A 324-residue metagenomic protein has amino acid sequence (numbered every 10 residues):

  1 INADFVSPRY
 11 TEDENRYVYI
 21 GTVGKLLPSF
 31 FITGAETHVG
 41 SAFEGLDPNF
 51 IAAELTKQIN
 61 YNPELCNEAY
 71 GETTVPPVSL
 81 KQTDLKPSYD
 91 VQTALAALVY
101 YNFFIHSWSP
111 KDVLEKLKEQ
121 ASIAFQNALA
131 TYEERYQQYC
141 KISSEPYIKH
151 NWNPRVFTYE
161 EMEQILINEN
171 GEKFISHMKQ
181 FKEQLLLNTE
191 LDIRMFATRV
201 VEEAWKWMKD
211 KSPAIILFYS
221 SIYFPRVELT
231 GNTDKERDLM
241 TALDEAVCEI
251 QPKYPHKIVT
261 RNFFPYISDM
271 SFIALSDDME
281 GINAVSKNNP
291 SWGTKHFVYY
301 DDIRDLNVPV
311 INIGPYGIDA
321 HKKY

Functional and structural regions predicted by a protein language model:
I1-R199: Midchain, well-structured core segments that form catalytic/ion-binding scaffolds
Q138-Y324: An extended, acidic, His-containing surface patch that forms the Zn2+-binding/catalytic region of metallohydrolases
